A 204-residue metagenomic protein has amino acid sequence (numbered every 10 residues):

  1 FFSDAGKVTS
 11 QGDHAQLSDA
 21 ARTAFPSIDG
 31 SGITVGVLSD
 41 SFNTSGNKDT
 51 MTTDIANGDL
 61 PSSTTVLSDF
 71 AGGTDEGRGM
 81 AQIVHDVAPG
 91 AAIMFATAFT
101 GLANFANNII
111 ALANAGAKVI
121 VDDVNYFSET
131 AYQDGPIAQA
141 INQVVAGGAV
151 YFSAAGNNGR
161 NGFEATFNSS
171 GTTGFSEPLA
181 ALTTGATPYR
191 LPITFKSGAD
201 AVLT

Functional and structural regions predicted by a protein language model:
F1-A24, I109-A111, A115-G116, D123-N142 (+1 more regions): Autoinhibitory propeptides
D13-S68, S153-G156, A201-T204: Acidic-leg catalytic submotif of subtilisin-like serine proteases
P26-S31, D86-A88, L112-N114, V144-A146: Extracellular/periplasmic catalytic domains that process cell-envelope and extracellular macromolecules
T34, A92, G148-V150: Proline-centered loop/turn at the N-terminus of a beta-strand
D40-S45, I55-S128: Subtilisin-like peptidase catalytic core
G46-M51, F105-N108, Y132-D134, G162-F167: Short acidic, glycine/serine/threonine-rich loops at helix termini
Y126-T204: Substrate-binding/specificity loop regions of serine endopeptidase catalytic domains, predominantly subtilases
